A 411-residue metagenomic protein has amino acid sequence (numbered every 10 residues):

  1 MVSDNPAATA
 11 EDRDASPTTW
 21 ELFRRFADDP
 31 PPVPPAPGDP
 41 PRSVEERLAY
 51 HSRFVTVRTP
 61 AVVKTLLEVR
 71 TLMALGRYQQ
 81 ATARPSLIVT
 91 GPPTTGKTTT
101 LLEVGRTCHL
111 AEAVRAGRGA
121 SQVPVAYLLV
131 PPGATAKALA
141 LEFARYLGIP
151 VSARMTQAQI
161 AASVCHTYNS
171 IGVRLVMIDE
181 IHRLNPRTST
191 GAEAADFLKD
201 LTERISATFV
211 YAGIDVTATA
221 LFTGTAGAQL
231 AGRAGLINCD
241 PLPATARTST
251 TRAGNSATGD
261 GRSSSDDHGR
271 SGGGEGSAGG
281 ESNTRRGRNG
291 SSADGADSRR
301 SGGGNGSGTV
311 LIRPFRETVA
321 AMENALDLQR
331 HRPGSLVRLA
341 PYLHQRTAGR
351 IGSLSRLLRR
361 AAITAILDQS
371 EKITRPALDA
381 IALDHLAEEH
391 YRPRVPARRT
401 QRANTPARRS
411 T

Functional and structural regions predicted by a protein language model:
V2-A36, P40, S249-T411: C-terminal alpha-helical "lid" subdomain
A27-S43, T135-E142, V151-T208, T250-T251 (+6 more regions): Mid-core helix/loop region of P-loop NTP-binding domains shared across ATPases and GTPases
R53-A74: N-terminal pre-Walker A segment at the start of P-loop NTPase domains
G76-R84: Phosphate-binding P-loop
K97: Conserved lysine of the Walker
T100, V104: Hydrophobic positions on the alpha1 helix immediately C-terminal to the Walker A/P-loop
T107-R118, I149-V151: Post-Walker A helix-loop "phosphate-sensing" segment adjacent to the P-loop in P-loop NTPases
G224-A244, A296, G303: A short helix-turn-beta junction within AAA+ P-loop NTPase domains corresponding to the substrate/partner-engaging
